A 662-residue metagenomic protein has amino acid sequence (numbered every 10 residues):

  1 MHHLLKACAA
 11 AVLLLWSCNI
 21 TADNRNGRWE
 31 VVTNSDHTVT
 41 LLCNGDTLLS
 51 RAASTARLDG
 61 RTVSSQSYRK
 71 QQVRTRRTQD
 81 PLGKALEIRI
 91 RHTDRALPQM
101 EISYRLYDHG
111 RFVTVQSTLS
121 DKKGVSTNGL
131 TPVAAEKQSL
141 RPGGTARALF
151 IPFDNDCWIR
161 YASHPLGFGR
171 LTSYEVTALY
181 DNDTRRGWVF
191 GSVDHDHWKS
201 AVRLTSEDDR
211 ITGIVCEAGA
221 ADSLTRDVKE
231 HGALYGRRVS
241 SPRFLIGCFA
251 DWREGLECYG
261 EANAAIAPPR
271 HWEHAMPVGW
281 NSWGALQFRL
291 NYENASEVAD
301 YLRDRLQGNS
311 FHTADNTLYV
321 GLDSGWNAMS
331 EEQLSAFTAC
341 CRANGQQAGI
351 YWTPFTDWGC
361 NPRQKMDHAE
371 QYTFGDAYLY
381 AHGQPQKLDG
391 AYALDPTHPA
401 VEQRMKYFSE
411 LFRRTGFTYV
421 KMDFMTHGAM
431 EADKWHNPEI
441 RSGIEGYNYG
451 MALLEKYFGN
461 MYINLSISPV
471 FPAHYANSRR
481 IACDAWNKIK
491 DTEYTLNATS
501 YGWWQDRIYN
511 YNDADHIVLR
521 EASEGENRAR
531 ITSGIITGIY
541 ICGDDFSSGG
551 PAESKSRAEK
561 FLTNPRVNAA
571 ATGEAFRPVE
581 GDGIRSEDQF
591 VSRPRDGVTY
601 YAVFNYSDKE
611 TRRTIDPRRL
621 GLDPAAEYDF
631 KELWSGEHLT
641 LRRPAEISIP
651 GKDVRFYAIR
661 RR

Functional and structural regions predicted by a protein language model:
H2-A10: Sec-dependent signal peptide recognition, specifically the positively charged N-region followed immediately by
D23, R28-T33, H37-S310, N344: Carbohydrate-recognition beta-sandwich/jelly-roll modules in extracellular/periplasmic carbohydrate-active proteins
K137-I151, R619-G636: Solvent-exposed beta-hairpin/edge-strand motifs
A275-A432, L453-Y457, I463: Substrate-binding cleft of carbohydrate-active enzyme catalytic domains
K365-Q403, E445, Y449-A552: Glycan-recognition surfaces
G534-T537, C542, G581-D623: Carbohydrate-binding surface patches
T640-R662: C-terminal beta-strand-rich structural cap/linker in extracellular carbohydrate-active enzymes
